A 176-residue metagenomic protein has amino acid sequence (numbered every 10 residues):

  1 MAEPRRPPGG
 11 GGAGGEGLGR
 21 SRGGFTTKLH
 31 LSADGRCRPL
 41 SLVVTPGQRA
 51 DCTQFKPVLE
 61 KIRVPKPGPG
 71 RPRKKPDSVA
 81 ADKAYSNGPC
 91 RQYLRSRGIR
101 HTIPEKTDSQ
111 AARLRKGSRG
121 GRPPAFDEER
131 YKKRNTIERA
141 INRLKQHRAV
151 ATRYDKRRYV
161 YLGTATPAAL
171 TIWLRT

Functional and structural regions predicted by a protein language model:
M1-S21, A33-G35: Active-site- or DNA-interface-adjacent structural scaffold in DNA-acting proteins
A2-P4, S41-V44, C52-F55, P89-Q92 (+1 more regions): A short secondary-structure junction signal
G19, R153-L162: Structural motif
T27-P39, Q48, F55-V58: Short conserved beta-strand segments at catalytic cores or DNA/RNA-binding microdomains of nucleic-acid binding
V43-P69: Active-site beta-loop-alpha junctions of metal-dependent nucleic acid enzymes, especially the RNase H-like/DDE
Q48, P67-Y154: Helix-centered, glycine/charged polyanion-binding patches within enzymatic domains that contact phosphate-containing
P57-E60, N142, A169-I172: Generic alpha-helical structural context detector
T164-T176: Charge-patterned, long linear interaction tracts outside catalytic cores
